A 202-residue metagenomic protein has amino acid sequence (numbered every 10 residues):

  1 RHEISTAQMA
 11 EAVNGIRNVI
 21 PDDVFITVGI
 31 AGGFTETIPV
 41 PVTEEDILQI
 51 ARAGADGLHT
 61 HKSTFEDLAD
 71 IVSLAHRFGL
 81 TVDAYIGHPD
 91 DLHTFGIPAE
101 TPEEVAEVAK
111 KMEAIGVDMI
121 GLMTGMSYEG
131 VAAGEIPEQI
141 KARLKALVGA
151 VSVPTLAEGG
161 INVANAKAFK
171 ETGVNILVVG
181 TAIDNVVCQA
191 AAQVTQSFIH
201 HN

Functional and structural regions predicted by a protein language model:
R1, L58, I120, L177-V178: Hydrophobic residues within beta-strands of alpha/beta enzymes
R1-F34, R52, K110-G116, Q193: Conserved N-terminal beta1-alpha1 strand-loop-helix module at the mouth
M9-V19, P137, K170-T172, V179-N202: C-terminal helical cap(s) of enzyme catalytic domains, especially alpha/beta-barrels
V13-P21, A51, A69-D83, E113 (+2 more regions): Surface-exposed amphipathic alpha-helices with a cationic face
I20-I26, G54-G57, F78-L80, G116-D118 (+2 more regions): Short, well-ordered coil/turn segments that N-cap beta-strands
V28-I30, T155-I161, V178-I183: Glycine-rich beta-strand-to-loop/alpha-helix junction loops that act as flexible
T35-E36, V42-E135: Conserved anion-binding
M119-E171: Active-site/ligand-binding-proximal alpha/beta "capping" segment
